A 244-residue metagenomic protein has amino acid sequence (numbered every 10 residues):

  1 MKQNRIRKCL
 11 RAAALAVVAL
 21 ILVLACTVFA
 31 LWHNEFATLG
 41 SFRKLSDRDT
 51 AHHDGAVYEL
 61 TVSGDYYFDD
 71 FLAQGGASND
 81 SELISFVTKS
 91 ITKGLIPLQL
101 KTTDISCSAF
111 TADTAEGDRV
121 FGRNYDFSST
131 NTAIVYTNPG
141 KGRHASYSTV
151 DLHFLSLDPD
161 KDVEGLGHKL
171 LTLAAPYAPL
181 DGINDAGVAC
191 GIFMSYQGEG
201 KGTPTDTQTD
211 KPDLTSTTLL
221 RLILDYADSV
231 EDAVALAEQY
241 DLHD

Functional and structural regions predicted by a protein language model:
M1-C9: N-terminal Lys/Arg-rich, disordered targeting/topogenic segments
R11-E231, L242-H243: N-terminal mature-domain region immediately after signal-peptide cleavage in secreted/organellar precursors
A233-E238: Amphipathic alpha-helical segments
